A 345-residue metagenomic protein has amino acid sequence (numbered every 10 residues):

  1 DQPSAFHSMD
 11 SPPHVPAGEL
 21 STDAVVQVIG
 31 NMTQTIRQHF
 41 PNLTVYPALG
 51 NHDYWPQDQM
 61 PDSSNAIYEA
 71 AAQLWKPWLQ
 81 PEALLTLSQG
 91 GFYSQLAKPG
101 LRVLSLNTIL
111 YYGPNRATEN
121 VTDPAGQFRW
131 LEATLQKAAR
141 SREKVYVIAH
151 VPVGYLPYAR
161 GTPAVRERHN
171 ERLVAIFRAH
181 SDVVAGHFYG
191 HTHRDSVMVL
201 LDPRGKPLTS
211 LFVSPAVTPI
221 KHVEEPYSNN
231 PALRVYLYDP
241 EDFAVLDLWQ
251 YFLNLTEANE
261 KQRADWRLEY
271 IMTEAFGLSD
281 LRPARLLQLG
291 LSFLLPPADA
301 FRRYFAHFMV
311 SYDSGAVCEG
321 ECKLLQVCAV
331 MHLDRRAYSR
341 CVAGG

Functional and structural regions predicted by a protein language model:
D1, G50, L106, L131 (+4 more regions): Divalent metal-coordination and catalytic microenvironments
D1-P61, I67: Core catalytic region of metal-dependent phosphoesterases/phosphodiesterases, especially metallo-beta-lactamase-like
P3-H7, P13-A17, P47-D58, Y112-P114 (+3 more regions): Active-site environment of divalent metal-dependent phosphoester hydrolases
S21, P61-I67, G161-A164, L201-R204 (+1 more regions): Short secondary-structure boundary/capping segments
V25-H39, A66-L85, R166, N170-R178: Acidic, His- and aromatic-enriched active-site or binding-groove loops in soluble protein domains that engage sugars
F40-T44, D182, K206-T209: A short helix->loop->beta-strand "cap" motif at the edges of active sites that frequently abuts
I67-K137, S141, R194-G345: Metal-dependent phosphoesterase/phosphodiesterase active-site architecture
G113-P124, F128, Q136-Y189: Active-site-proximal segments of metal-dependent phosphoesterases and phosphodiesterases across multiple
